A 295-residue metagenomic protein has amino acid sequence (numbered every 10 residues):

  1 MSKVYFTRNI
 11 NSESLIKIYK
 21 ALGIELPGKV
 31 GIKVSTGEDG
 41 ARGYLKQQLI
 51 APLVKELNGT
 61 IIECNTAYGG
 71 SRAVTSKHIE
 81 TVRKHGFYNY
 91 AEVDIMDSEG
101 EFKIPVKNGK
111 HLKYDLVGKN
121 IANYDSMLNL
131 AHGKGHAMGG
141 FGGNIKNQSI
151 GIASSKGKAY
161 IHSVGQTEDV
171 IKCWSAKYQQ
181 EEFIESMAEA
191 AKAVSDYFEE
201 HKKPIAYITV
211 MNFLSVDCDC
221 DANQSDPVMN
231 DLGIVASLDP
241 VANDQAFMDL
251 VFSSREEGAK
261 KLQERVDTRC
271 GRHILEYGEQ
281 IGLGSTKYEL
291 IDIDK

Functional and structural regions predicted by a protein language model:
M1-E56, T60-K295: Extended, low-polarity segments enriched in aliphatic/aromatic residues
